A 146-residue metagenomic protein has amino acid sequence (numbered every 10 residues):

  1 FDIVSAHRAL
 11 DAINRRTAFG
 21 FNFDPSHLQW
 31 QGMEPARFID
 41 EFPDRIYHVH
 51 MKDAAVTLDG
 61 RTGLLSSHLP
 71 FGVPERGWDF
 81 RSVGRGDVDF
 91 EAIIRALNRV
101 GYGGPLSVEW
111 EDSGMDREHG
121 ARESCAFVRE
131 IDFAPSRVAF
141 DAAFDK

Functional and structural regions predicted by a protein language model:
F1-D87, F140: Acidic/histidine-rich catalytic cores of soluble enzymes
A12-A18, R99-Y102, D132-R137: Short helix-capping segments at alpha-helix termini
H48, G104-P105: Residues at the N-termini of beta-strands
R85-R99: A short, acidic, amphipathic alpha-helical segment used as a generic capping/interface helix at domain edges
I93, P105-L106: H/E-rich (His + Asp/Glu) clusters that bind or coordinate divalent metals
S107-R117: A short, acidic, flexible beta-alpha connecting loop/helix-capping segment that sits on the rim of active
E109, S136-K146: Short, flexible loop/turn segments with low-complexity composition
R117-R137: C-terminal helical cap(s) of enzyme catalytic domains, especially alpha/beta-barrels
